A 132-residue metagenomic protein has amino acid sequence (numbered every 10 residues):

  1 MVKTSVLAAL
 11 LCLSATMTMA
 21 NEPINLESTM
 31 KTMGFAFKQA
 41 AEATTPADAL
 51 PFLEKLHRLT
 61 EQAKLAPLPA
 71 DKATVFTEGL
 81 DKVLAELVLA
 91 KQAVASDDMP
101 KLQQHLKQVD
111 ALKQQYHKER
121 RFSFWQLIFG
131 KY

Functional and structural regions predicted by a protein language model:
M1-L7: Bacterial N-terminal signal peptides that target proteins for export
S5, P46-A63: Short, charge-rich, low-complexity alpha-helical interaction segments
S14-M17: N-terminal signal peptide c-region/cleavage motif recognized by signal peptidases
M19-E54: Immediate post-signal-peptide N-terminus of mature secreted/exported proteins
L59-T77: Short, solvent-exposed, charged loop/turn and helix-capping segments that join or cap alpha-helices on peripheral
D71-K101, H105-L112: Long, amphipathic, charge-rich alpha-helical segments that form helical bundles/coiled-coils
D98-Y132: C-terminal amphipathic alpha-helix
